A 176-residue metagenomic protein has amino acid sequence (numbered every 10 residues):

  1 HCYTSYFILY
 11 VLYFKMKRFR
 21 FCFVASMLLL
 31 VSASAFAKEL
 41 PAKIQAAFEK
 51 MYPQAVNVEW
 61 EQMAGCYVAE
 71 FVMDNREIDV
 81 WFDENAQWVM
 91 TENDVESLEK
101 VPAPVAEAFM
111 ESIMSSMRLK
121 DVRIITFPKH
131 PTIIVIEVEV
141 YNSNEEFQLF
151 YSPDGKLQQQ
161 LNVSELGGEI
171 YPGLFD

Functional and structural regions predicted by a protein language model:
H1-L40, F48: Bacterial Sec-dependent N-terminal signal peptides
K38-D176: Interaction-mediating elements
